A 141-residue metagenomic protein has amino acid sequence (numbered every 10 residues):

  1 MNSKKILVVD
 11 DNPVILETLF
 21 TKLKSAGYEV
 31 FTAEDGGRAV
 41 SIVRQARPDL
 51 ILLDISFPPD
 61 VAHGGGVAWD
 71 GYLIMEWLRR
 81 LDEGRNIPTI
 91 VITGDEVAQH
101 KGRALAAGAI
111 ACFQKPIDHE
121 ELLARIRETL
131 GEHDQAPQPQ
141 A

Functional and structural regions predicted by a protein language model:
P13-F31, T129: Two-component/phosphorelay signaling modules centered on CheY-like receiver
T32-S41, A68-G71: Helix N-cap/capping motif at the beta->alpha junctions
R38, I117-I126: C-terminal output helix
A46-V61: Active-site beta3 strand of CheY-like receiver
S56, G94-E96: Short, conserved "switch-loop" micro-motifs in signal-transduction and mechanochemical regulators
G64-G65, W69, L73, R80 (+3 more regions): Alpha4 helix (beta4-alpha4-beta5 surface) of REC/receiver domains from two-component response regulators
I90-I92: Hydrophobic/aromatic residues positioned on beta-strands within the core alpha/beta folds
I117, R127-A141: The C-terminal output helix
